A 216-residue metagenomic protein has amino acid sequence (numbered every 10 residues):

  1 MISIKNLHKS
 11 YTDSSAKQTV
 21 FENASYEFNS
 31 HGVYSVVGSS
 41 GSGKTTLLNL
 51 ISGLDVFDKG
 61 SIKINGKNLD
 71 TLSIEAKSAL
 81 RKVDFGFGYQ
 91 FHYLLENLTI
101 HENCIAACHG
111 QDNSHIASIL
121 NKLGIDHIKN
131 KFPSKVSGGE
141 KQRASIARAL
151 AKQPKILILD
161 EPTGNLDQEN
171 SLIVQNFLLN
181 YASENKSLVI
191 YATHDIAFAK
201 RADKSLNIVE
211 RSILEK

Functional and structural regions predicted by a protein language model:
S52: Helix-to-loop junction immediately C-terminal to a conserved catalytic motif
G60-N68: Conserved ABC transporter NBD signature motif
N68, N113-I128: Conserved ABC ATPase "signature" region
L69-G86: ABC ATPase NBD coupling module
F132-Q142: Conserved ABC ATPase signature
A151-K155: A short, proline-enriched helix->beta-strand linker immediately N-terminal to the Walker B motif in ABC-type P-loop
L157-D160: Catalytic Walker B motif of ABC-type/P-loop ATPase nucleotide-binding domains
